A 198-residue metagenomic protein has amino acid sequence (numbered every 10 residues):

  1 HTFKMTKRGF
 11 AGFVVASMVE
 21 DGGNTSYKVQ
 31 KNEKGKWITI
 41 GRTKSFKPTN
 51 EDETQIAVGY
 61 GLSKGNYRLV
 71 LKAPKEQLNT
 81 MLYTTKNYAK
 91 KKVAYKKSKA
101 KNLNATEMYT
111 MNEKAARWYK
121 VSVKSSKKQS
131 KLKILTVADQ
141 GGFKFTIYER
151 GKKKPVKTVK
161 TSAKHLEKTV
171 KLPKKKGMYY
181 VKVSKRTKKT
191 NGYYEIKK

Functional and structural regions predicted by a protein language model:
H1, G23-T25, A73-Y88, Y119 (+2 more regions): Edge beta-strands of jelly-roll/beta-sandwich modules across compartments, strongly enriched in secreted/luminal
H1, T54-V58, R117-Y119, L166-V170: Short strand-edge motifs at loop-to-beta-strand transitions and within beta-strands of extracellular beta-rich domains
H1-G9, F46, Y83-K120, K127-Q129: Non-catalytic extracellular/lumenal accessory regions of secreted precursors
M5-F13, K64, K124-K133, K176-M178: Extended extracellular/luminal ectodomain segments enriched in beta-structured repeat modules
V19-D21, V137-D139, R186: Short glycine/proline-centered coil/turn motifs in the loop regions of extracellular beta-sandwich domains
G23-G35, G142-K153: Short, surface-exposed beta-strand/strand-loop-strand elements in extracellular ectodomains
I38-N50, K154-K164: Solvent-exposed serine/threonine-rich low-complexity stretches and specific carbohydrate-binding patches
G59-K75, K171-R186: Noncatalytic modules at the cell exterior or secretory-pathway interfaces, chiefly beta-strand-rich lectin/adhesion
